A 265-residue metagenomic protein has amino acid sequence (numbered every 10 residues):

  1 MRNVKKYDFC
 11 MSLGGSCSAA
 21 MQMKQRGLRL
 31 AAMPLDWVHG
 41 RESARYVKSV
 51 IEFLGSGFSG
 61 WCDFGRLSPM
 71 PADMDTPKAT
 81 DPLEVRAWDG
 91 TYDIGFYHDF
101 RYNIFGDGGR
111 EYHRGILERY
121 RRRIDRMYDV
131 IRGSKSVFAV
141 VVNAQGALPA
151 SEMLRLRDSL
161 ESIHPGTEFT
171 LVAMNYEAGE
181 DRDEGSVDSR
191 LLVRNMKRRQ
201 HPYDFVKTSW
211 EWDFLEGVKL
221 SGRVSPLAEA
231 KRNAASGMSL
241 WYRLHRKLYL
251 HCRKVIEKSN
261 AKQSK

Functional and structural regions predicted by a protein language model:
V4, P226-K265: Membrane-proximal basic amphipathic "stem/tether" segments
L13-G15, V140-G146, N175-E177: Structural motif
L13-W88: Adenosine ribonucleotide-centric catalytic and binding domains
L30, G133, R155-A178, D188: Structural alpha-beta junctions
D75-I104, G108: Active-site cores of enzymes that catalyze phosphoryl transfer or operate on phosphate-rich substrates
D99-E118, V140-A147: Surface-exposed cleft-lining segments at the edges of enzyme active sites
H113-D125, P149-S162: Well-ordered, non-membrane alpha-helical segments in soluble/globular domains
M174-P226: C-terminal regions of proteins
